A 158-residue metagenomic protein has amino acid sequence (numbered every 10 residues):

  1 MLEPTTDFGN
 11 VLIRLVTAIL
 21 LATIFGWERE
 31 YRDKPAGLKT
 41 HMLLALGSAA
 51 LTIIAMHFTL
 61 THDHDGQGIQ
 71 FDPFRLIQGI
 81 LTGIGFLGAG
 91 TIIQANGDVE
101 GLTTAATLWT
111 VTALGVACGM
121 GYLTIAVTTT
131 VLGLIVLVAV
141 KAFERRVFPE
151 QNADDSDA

Functional and structural regions predicted by a protein language model:
M1-G68, D72-F74, L123-A126, D157-A158: Alpha-helical transmembrane segments and their membrane-interface boundaries that form or gate the permeation pathway
A22-P35, F86-E100, V140-R145: C-terminal ends of transmembrane helices
T23, W27, I53, L87-G90 (+3 more regions): Alpha-helical transmembrane segments of multipass membrane proteins
L43-I53, A106-G119: Small-residue-rich segments of transmembrane alpha-helices in multi-pass membrane proteins, especially helix faces
H57, F74-T91: Hydrophobic, membrane-facing alpha-helical anchors
R75-I77, V116-L123: Individual transmembrane alpha-helices with interfacial aromatic-anchor signatures
I80, E100-T110: Short hydrophobic alpha-helical membrane-embedded segments
L123-A158: Canonical alpha-helical transmembrane segment with a positive-inside/aromatic-interface signature
